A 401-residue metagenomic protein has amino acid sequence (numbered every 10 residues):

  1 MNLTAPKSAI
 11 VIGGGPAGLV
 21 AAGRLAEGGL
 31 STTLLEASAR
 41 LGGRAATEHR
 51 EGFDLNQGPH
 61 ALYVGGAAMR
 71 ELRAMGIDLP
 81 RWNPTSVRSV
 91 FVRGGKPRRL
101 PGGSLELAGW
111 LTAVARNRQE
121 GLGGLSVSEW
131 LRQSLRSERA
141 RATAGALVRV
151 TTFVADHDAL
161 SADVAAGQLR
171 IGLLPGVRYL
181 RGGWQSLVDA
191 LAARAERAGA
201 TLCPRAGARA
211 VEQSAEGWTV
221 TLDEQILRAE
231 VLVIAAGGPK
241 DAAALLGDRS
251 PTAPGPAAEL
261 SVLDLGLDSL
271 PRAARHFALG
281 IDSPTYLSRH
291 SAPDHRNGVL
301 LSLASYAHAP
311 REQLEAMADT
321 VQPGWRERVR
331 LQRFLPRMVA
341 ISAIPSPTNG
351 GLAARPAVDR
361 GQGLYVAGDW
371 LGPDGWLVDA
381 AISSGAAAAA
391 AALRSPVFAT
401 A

Functional and structural regions predicted by a protein language model:
N2, H290-A401: Conserved flavin/dinucleotide-binding core of flavoenzymes
T4, R209-P310, R355-P356: Mid-domain catalytic core of redox enzymes that form a hydrophobic substrate pocket/lid adjacent to a catalytic redox
K7-L34: N-terminal Rossmann-like FAD-binding beta1-loop-alpha1 element of flavoenzymes
A17, R40, P239: Conserved Rossmann-like nucleotide-cofactor binding loop
A26-R50: Glycine-rich FAD pyrophosphate-binding loop
A46-D54, L62-T112: A conserved beta-strand/loop capping segment in the N-terminal third of enzymes that catalyze redox or closely related
K96-P97, E106-Y179: Rossmann-like flavin
G167-W218, L222: Helical element adjacent to the flavin cofactor pocket in flavoenzyme catalytic cores
